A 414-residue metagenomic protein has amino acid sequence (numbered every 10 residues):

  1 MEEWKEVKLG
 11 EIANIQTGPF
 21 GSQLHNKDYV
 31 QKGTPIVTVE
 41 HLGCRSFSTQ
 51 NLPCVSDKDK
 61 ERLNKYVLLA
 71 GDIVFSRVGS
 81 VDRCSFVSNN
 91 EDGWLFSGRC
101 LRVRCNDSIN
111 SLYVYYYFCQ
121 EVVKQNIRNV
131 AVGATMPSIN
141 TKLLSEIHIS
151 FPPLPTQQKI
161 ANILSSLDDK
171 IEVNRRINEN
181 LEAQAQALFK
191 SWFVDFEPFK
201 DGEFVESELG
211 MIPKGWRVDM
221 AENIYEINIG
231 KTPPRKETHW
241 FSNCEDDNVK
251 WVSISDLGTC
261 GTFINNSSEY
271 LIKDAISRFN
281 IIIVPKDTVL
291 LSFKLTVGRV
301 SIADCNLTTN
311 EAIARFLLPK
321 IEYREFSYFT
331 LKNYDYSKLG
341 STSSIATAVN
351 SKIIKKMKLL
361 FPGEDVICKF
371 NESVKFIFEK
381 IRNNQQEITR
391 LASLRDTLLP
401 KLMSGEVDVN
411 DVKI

Functional and structural regions predicted by a protein language model:
M1-F20, E146-A187, S191-V194, F199-K236 (+2 more regions): Non-catalytic DNA-recognition/assembly elements of restriction-modification systems
E6-K27, E40-A70, N90, E222-S242 (+3 more regions): Sequence-specific dsDNA recognition surfaces
N26-D28, P35, Q120-I149, N333-L359: Specificity-determining recognition surfaces
T38-V39, D57-E121, S253-I254, S268-Y334 (+2 more regions): A short beta-sheet element
L42, S80-V81, V132-G133, W192-F193 (+2 more regions): Short glycine-enriched loops at secondary-structure junctions
T135-I139, F199, A303, I345-N350 (+2 more regions): Short helix-capping and inter-helix turn/linker motifs at the boundaries of alpha-helical repeat units
F326, G340, K358, G363-E372: Generic long, charged, amphipathic alpha-helical segments
K413-I414: Amphipathic heptad-repeat alpha-helical coiled-coil/stalk segments that mediate oligomerization, filament/stalk
